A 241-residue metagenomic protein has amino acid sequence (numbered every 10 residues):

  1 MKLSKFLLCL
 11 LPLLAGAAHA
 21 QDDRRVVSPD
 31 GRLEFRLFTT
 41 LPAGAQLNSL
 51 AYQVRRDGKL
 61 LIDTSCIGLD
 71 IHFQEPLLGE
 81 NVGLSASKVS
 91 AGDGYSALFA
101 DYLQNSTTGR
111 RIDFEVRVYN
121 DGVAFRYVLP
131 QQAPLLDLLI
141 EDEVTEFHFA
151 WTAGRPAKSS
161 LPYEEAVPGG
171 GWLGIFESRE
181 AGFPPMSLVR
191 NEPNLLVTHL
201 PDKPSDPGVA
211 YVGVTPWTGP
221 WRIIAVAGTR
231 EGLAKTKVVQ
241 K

Functional and structural regions predicted by a protein language model:
M1-L3: N-terminal secretory signal peptides that target proteins for export/translocation
K5-A15: Bacterial N-terminal signal peptides
A17-A20: Boundary at the C-terminal end of the N-terminal hydrophobic targeting segment
D23-K241: N-terminal accessory beta-strand-rich subdomains and adjacent acidic, glycine-rich linkers that precede catalytic cores
